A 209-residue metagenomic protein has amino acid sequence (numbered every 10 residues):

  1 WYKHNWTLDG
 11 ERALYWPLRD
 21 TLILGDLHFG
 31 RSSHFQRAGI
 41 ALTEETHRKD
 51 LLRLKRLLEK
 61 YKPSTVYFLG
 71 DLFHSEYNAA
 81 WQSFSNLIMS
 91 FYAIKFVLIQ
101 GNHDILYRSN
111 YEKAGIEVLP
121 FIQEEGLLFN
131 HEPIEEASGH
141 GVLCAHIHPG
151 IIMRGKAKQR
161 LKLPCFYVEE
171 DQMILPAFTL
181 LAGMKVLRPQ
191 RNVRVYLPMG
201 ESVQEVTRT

Functional and structural regions predicted by a protein language model:
W1-L69, F73-T209: Extended recognition/assembly regions associated with phosphoester-bond processing machinery
